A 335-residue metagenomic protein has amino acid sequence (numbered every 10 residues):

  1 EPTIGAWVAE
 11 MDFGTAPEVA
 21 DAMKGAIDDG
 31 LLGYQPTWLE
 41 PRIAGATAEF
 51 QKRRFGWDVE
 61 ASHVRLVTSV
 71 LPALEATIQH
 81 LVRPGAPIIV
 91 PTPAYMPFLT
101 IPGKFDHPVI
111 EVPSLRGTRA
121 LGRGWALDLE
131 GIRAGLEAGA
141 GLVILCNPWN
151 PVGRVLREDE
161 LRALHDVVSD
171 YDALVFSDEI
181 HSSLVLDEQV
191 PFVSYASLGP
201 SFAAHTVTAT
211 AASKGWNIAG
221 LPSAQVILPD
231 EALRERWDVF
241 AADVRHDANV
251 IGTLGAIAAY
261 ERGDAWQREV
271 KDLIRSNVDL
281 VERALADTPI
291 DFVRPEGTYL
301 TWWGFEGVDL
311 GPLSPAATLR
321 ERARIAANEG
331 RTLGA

Functional and structural regions predicted by a protein language model:
E1-P36, A173: N-terminal "arm"/small-domain region of PLP-dependent enzymes with the aminotransferase-like
L32-D166, S183-L184, V190-S201, V207: Conserved core of the PLP fold type I
F105, D170-Y171, F202, T288 (+1 more regions): Helix C-cap/helix->beta junction micro-motif
P200-R275: Conserved core segment of the aminotransferase class I/II
I257, I274-E282, F292-F305: Conserved glycine-rich beta-strand-loop-beta hairpin in the small C-terminal domain of fold type I
I290-D291, L300, G304-A335: Conserved C-terminal alpha-helix-loop-beta "cap" of PLP-dependent enzymes that closes/shapes the active-site mouth
